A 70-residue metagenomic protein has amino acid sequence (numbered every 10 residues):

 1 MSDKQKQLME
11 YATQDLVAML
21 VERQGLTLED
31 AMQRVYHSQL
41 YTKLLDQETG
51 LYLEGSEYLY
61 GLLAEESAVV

Functional and structural regions predicted by a protein language model:
M1-V70: C-terminal alpha-helical interaction appendages
